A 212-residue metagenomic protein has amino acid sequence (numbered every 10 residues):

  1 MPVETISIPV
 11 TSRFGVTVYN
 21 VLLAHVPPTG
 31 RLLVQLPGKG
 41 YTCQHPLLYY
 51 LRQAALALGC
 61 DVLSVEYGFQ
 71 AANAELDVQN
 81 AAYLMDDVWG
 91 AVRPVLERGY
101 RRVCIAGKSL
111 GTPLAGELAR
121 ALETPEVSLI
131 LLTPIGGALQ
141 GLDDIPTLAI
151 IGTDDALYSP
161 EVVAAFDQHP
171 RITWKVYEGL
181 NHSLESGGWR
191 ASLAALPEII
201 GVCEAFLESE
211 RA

Functional and structural regions predicted by a protein language model:
S7-R98: Serine-hydrolase catalytic machinery in alpha/beta-hydrolase-like enzymes
G38-K39, Y67, L129-A138, G152-D154: Active-site nucleophile loop of the alpha/beta-hydrolase fold
V88-P146: Primarily recognizes the serine-hydrolase "nucleophile elbow" in alpha/beta-hydrolase and SGNH/GDSL folds
P94-V95, E198, V202-E210: C-terminal alpha-helix
D143-D144, A149-I151, D155, V163: Short beta-strand/loop motif that positions the catalytic acidic residue of the alpha/beta-hydrolase fold
G152-Y158, N181-S183: Acidic catalytic loop of the alpha/beta-hydrolase fold
S159-I172: Conserved loop-alpha-helix segment in the C-terminal half of the alpha/beta-hydrolase fold that carries the catalytic
L180-A195: Catalytic histidine-centered segment of alpha/beta-hydrolase-like enzymes
